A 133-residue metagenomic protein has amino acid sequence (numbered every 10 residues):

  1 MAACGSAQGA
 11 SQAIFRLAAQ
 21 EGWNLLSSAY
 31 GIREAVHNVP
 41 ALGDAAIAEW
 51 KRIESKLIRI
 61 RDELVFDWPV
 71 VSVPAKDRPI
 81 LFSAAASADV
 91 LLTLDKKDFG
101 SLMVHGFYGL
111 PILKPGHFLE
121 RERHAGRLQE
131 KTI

Functional and structural regions predicted by a protein language model:
M1-S27: Short, well-structured N-terminal submotif of metal-dependent ribonuclease cores
A2-G5, F66-S72: Short, flexible loop segments at the rims of nucleotide/cofactor-binding pockets, characterized by
A19-P69: PIN-domain endoribonuclease scaffold, especially VapC-family toxins
E21, I53, S87, G106-Y108: Short, structured coil segments at secondary-structure junctions
N24, L91-T93: Short hydrophobic alpha-helical runs that function as membrane-insertion/retention elements
A29-Y30, L94-K96: Short secondary-structure boundary segments
V70-P74, K97-I133: Acidic, PIN/NYN-like endoribonuclease modules and their adjacent C-terminal/linker elements
P74-V90: Acidic, metal-associated active-site segment
